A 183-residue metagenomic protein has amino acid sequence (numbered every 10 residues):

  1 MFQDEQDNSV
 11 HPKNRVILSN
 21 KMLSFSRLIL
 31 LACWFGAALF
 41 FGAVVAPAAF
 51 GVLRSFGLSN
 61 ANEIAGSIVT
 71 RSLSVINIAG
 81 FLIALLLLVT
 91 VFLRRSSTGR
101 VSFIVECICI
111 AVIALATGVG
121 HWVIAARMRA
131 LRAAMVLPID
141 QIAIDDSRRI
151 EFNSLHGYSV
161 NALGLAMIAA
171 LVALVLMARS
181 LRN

Functional and structural regions predicted by a protein language model:
F2, S19-L86, T90-S97, R129-R149: Interfacial loop at the N-terminal end of multi-pass membrane proteins
F2-L18: Transit-peptide-like, low-complexity N-terminal presequences and other terminal intrinsically disordered regions
S26, L30-C33, A79, C109-V112 (+1 more regions): Physicochemical signature of membrane-embedded alpha-helices that form the seven-helix bundle of GPCRs, emphasizing
L30-F40, I108-A125: Hydrophobic alpha-helical membrane-insertion segments
R71-L73, D146-M167: Individual transmembrane alpha-helices with interfacial aromatic-anchor signatures
G80-L86, L165-A173: Hydrophobic cores of alpha-helical transmembrane segments in multi-pass inner/ER membrane proteins, independent
V91-A111, M177-N183: Cytoplasmic juxtamembrane regions at transmembrane-helix boundaries
T117, I124, Q141, R148-E151: Amphipathic alpha-helical coiled-coil segments and their boundaries
